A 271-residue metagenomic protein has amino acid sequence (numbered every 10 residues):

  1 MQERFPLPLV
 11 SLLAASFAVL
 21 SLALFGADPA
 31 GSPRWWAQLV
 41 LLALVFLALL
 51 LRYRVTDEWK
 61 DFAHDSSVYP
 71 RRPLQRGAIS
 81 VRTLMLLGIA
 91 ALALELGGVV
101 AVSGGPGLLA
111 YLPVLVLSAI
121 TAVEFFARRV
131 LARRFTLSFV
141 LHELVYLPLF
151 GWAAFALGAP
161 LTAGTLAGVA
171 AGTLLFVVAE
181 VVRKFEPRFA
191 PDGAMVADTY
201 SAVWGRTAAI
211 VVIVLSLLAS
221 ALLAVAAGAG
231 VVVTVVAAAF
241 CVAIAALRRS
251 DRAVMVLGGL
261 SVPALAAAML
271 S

Functional and structural regions predicted by a protein language model:
M1-E58, A132-R133, H142-V145, A153: Topogenic membrane-insertion module of multi-pass membrane proteins
S11-V19, Q75-A78, L137-F155, T199-A208 (+1 more regions): Small-residue-rich segments of transmembrane alpha-helices in multi-pass membrane proteins, especially helix faces
A18-L42, L94-L109, P148-A170, A221-G230 (+1 more regions): Helix-coil boundary and interhelical linker segments in multi-pass alpha-helical membrane proteins
L47-E58, V116-A127, P148-W152, A170-F189 (+1 more regions): Transmembrane alpha-helical segments that form the membrane-embedded catalytic/substrate-channel core of multi-pass
R54-A93, T173-L223: Solvent-exposed interhelical
T83-G158: Intramembrane alpha-helical segments
A90-G98, L215-L223, A239-I244, S261-L265: Hydrophobic, membrane-inserted alpha-helices
R128-L131, V231-S271: Extended hydrophobic alpha-helices typical of membrane-associated regions
